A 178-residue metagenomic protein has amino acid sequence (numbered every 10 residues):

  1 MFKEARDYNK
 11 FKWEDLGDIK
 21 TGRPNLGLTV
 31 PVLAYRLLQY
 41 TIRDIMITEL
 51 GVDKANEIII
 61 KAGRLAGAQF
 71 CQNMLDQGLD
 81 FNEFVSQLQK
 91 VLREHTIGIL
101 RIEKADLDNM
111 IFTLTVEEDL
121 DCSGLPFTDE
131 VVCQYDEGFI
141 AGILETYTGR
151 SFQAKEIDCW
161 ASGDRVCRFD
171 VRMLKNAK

Functional and structural regions predicted by a protein language model:
M1-T113, D119-Q134, D158-K178: N-terminal accessory segment detector
L92-I99, L144-F152: Short secondary-structure junctions
C133-G149: Active-site helix/loop of acyl-thioester processing domains in fatty-acid/polyketide metabolism, spanning hotdog-fold
K155: General small-molecule cofactor/ligand-binding pocket signal
